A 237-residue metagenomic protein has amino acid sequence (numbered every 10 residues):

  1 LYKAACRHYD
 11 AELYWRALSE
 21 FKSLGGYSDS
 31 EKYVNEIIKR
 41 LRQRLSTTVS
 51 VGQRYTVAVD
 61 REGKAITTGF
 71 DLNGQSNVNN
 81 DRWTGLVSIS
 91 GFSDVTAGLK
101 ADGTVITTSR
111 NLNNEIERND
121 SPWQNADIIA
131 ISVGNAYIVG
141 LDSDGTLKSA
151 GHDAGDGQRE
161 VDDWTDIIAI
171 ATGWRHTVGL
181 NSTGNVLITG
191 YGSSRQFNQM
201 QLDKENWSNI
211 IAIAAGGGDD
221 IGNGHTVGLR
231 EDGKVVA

Functional and structural regions predicted by a protein language model:
L1-Y9: Alpha-helical tetratricopeptide repeat
R7, L24, E36-R44, T56 (+3 more regions): TPR/TPR-like alpha-solenoid repeats
W15, N35-L72, T84-V87: An edge-strand/N-cap motif at the start of beta-rich repeat modules
R54, G69-R82, S109-Q124, A150-D163 (+4 more regions): Short glycine/serine- and acidic-residue-enriched loop/turn motifs that recur at repeat junctions
Y55-A58, T67, V95-G98, T107 (+6 more regions): Conserved core positions of repeat-based scaffolds
